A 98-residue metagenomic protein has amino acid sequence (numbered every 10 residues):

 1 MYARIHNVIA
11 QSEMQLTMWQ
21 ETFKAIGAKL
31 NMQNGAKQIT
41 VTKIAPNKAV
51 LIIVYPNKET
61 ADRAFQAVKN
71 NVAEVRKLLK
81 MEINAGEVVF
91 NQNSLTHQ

Functional and structural regions predicted by a protein language model:
M1-V50, V54-N70, K77-Q98: Short S/T/G/P-rich N-terminal loop/turn motif that feeds into the first structured element of a domain
